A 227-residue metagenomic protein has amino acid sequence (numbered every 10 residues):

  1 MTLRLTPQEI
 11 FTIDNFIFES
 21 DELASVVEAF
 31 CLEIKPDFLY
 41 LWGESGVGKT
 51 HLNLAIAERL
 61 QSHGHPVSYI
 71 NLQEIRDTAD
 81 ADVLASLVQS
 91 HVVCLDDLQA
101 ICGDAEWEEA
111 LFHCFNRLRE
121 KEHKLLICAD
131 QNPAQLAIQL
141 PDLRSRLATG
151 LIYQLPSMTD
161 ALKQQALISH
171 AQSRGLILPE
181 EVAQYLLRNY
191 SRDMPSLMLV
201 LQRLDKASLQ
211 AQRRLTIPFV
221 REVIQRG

Functional and structural regions predicted by a protein language model:
L3-S25: Dynamic helix-loop-helix/coil hinge segments at AAA+ ATPase domain boundaries and subdomain interfaces
K35-N53: Walker A/P-loop nucleotide-binding motif
Q61-V92, C102-E108: Short glycine-rich substrate-engagement loop in P-loop NTPases that contacts/grips substrate
S86-E108, C114, K121-D130: Conserved P-loop NTPase "ATPase switch" module shared by AAA+ and STAND
P133-A148: Short regulatory helix/loop adjacent to the ATP-binding pocket of P-loop NTPases
G150-L162: Conserved AAA+ ATPase "SRH/arginine-finger" region at the nucleotide-binding site
I177-N189: Short conserved motifs of the RecA-like P-loop NTPase core
Y190-L204: The conserved phosphate-sensing helix
